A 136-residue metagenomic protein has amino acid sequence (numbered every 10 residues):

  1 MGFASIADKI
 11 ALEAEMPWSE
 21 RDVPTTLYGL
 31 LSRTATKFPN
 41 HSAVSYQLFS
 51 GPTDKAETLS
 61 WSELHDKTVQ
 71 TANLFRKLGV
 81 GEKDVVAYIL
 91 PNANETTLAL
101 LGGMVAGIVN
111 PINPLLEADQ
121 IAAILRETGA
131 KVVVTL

Functional and structural regions predicted by a protein language model:
M1-L31, Q47: Flexible, non-catalytic linker and terminal segments flanking ANL/adenylate-forming cores
V23, S32, N40-A93, T97-L101 (+1 more regions): Conserved AMP-binding/adenylate-forming core of the ANL superfamily
A87, V132-V134: Structural motif
P91, T135-L136: Adenylate-forming
A106-G107: Structured binding elements
I112-L115, L136: Short beta->alpha connector loops at strand-helix junctions that form conserved, small/polar/Pro-enriched
E127-K131: Active-site charged/polar residues at nucleotide-handling catalytic sites that mediate phosphoryl, nucleotidyl
